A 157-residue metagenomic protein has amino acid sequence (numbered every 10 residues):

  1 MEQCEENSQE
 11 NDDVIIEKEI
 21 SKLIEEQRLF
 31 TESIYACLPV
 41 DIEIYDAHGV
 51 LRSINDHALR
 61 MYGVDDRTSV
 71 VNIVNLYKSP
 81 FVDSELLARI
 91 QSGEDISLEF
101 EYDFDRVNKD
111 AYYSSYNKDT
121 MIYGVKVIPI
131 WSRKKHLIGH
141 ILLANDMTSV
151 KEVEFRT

Functional and structural regions predicted by a protein language model:
E2-S21, P129-T157: Sensory coupling linkers of modular signal transduction proteins
S21-R52, D56: Sensory modules in modular signal-transduction proteins
A36, E94, D119-I122, H136: Residue-level preference for beta-strand/loop junctions
V40, V125-K126: Short loop/turn microsegments at loop-to-beta-strand junctions
L59-V70: PAS/PAS-like sensory domain cap-loop motif
T68-S69, V74-D119: Terminal output helix/cap of sensory domains in signal transduction proteins
I122-V125, I141: PAS/PAC sensory module
